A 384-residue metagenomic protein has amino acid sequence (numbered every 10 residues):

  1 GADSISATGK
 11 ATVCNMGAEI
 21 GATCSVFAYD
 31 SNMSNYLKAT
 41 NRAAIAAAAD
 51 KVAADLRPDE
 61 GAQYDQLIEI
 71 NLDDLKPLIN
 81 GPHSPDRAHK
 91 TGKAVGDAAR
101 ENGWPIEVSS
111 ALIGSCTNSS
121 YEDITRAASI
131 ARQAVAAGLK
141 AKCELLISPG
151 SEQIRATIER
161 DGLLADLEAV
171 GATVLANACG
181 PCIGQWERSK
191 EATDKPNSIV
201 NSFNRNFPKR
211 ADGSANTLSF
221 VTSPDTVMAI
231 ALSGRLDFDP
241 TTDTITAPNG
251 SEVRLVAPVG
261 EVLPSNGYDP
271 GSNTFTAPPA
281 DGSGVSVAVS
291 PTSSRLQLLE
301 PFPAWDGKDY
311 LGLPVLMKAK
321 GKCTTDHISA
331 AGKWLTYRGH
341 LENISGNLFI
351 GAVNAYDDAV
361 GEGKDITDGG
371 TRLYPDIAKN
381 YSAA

Functional and structural regions predicted by a protein language model:
G1, P149, R210, S286-S290 (+1 more regions): Short, basic, glycine/proline-bearing loop/turn elements
G1-I45, L139, T173, A178-T276: Mobile "lid/hinge" segments at catalytic clefts and subdomain interfaces of large enzymes
G1-S4, T367-A384: Extracellular/luminal Protease-associated
D3-S4, K76-L78, S120, F207-P208 (+3 more regions): Short, acidic Gly/Pro/Ser/Thr-rich loop/turn segments
A18-K142, I147-E191, K195-S198, G282-Y310 (+7 more regions): Accessory "access/gating" subregions that flank catalytic or transport cores
W104-S109, F207-S214, A383: Glycine/charged-rich beta-loop-alpha catalytic/anionic-binding loops adjacent to active sites
L112-I113, A231, A384: Glycine-rich anion-binding loop/nest that anchors nucleotide
A352-E362: NTP/phosphate- and nucleic-acid-binding module
